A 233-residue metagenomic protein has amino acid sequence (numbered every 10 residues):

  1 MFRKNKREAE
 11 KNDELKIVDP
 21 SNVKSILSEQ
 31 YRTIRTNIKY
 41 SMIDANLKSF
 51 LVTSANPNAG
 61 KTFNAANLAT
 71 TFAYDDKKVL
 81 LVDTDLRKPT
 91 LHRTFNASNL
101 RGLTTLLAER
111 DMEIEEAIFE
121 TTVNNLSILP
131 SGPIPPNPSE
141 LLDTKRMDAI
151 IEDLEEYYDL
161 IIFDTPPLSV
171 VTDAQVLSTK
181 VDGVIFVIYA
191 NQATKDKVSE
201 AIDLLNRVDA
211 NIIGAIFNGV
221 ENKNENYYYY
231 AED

Functional and structural regions predicted by a protein language model:
M1-D233: P-loop NTP-binding module
